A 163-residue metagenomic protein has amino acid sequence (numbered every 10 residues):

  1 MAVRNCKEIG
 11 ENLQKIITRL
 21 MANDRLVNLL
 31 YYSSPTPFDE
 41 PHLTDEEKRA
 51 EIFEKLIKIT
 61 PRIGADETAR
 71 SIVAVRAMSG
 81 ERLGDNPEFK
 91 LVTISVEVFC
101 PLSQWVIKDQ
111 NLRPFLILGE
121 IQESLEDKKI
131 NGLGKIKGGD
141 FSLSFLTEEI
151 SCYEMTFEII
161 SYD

Functional and structural regions predicted by a protein language model:
M1-L83: Small/polar-rich, solvent-exposed N-terminal microdomains that initiate assembly or binding
M1-N5, W105-V106, S142: Residue-level detector of alpha-helix boundaries and kinks
V27-N28, L112-D163: Acidic-leaning, charged glycine-interspersed low-complexity segments
I63-A74, Q104-E126: Acidic, Ser/Thr- and Gly-enriched intrinsically disordered low-complexity segments
E67-A69, N86-K90, T147-S151: Solvent-exposed loop and beta-edge segments used for protein-protein assembly and interaction
V73-Q104: Active-site-adjacent structural patch at catalytic or cofactor/ligand-binding sites
